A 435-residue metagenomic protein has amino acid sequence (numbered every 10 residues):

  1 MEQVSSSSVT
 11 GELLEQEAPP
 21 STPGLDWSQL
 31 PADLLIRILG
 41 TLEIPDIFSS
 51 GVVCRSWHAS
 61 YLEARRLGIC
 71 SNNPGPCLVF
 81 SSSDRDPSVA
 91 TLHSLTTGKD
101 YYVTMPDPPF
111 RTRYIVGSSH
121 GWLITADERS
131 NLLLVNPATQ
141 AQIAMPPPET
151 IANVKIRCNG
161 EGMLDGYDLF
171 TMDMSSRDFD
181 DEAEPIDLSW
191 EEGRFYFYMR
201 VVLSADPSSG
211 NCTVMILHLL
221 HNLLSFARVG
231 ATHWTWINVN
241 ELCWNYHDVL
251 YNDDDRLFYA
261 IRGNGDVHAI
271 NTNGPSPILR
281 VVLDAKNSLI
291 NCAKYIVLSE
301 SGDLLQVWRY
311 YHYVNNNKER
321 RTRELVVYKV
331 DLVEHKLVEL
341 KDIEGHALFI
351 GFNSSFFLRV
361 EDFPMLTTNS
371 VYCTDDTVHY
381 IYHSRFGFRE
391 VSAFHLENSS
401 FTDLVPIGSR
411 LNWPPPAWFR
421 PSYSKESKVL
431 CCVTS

Functional and structural regions predicted by a protein language model:
M1-L30, R37, G162, T434-S435: CRL adaptor-proximal regions
Q3-S5, K318-S435: C-terminal closing repeat unit and adjoining cap/tail of repeat-based domains
D26-W27, A32, P76-L78, G121-W122 (+1 more regions): Tryptophan-centric aromatic hotspots in well-structured domains and transmembrane helices
A32, D46-R66, H93: Short helix-loop-helix/strand-helix junction enriched in hydrophobic and basic residues
L62-S88, D107-G121: Beta-strand-rich domains and repeat architectures in extracellular enzymes and scaffolds, especially beta-propellers
R85-T91, S130-L133, N222-S225, G265-I270 (+2 more regions): Structural motif
V89-M105, L134-I151, S225-I237, H268-V282 (+2 more regions): Surface-exposed loop/turn elements that mediate protein-protein interactions on large endomembrane-trafficking
P108-N315: A sequence/structural signal of beta-propeller blade repeats
